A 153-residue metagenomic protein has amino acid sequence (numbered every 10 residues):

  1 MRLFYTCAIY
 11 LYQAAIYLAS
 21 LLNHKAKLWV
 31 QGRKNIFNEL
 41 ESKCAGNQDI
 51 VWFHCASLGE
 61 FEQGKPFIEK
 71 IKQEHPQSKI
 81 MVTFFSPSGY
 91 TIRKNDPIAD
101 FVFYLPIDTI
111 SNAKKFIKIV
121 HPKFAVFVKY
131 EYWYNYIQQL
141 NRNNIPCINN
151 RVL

Functional and structural regions predicted by a protein language model:
R2-L3, D49: Extreme N-terminal starter segment of soluble prokaryotic enzymes
L3-Y17, L21: Low-complexity, intrinsically disordered, cysteine-poor segments enriched in small/polar and charged residues
Y17, L22-L153: Active-site and donor-binding regions of nucleotide-sugar-utilizing enzymes
